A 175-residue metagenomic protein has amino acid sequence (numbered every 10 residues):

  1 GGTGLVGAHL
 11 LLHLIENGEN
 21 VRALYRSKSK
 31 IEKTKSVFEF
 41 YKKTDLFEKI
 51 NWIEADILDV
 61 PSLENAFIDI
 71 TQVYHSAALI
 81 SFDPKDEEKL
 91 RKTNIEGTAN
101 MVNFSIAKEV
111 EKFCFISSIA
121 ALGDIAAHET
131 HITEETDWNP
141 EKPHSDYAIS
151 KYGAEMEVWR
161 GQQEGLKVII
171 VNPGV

Functional and structural regions predicted by a protein language model:
G1-E19: N-terminal Rossmann NAD(P)H-binding glycine-rich loop of SDR-like oxidoreductase domains
N20-V21, K49, E111-K112, K167: Residues at the starts of beta-strands that form the adenosine-phosphate
Y25, S117-S118, N172-P173: Conserved SDR Rossmann-fold cofactor-binding beta-strand/turn motif
Y25-L46: Glycine-rich phosphate-binding loop and adjoining beta1-alpha1-beta2 segment of Rossmann-like nucleotide-binding folds
E39-E96: NAD(P)H-binding glycine-rich loop region in Rossmannoid oxidoreductase-like domains and their noncatalytic homologs
S62, N100-N103, E157: Conserved mid-core alpha-helix of short-chain dehydrogenase/reductase
E87, E96-D146, I169: Conserved Rossmann-fold NAD(P)-dependent oxidoreductase catalytic core, especially the SDR/UDP-sugar
K142-I170: Active-site Tyr-X1-5-Lys
